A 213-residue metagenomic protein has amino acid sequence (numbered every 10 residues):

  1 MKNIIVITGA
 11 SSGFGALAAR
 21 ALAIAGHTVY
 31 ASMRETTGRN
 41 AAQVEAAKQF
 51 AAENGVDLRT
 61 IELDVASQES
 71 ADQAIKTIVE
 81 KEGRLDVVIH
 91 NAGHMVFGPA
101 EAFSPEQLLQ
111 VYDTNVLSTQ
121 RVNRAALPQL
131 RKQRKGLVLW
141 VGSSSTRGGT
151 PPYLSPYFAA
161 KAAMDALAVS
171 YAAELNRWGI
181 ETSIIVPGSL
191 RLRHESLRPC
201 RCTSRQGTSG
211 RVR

Functional and structural regions predicted by a protein language model:
K2-R34: Canonical Rossmann dinucleotide-binding motif of NAD(H)/NADP(H)-dependent dehydrogenases/reductases, specifically
N54-R59, K76-H90, V96: A glycine-rich helix->loop->beta "capping" turn within Rossmann-like NAD(P)(H)-dependent oxidoreductase domains
I61-Q73, P105: The beta1-alpha1 cofactor-binding region of Rossmann-like NAD(H)/NADP(H)-dependent oxidoreductases
A71-A74, I89, V122-A126, V141 (+1 more regions): Hydrophobic positions on the long internal alpha-helix of Rossmann-like NAD(P)-dependent oxidoreductase domains
P99-A100, Q107-L109: Substrate-binding pocket helix/loop in short-chain dehydrogenase/reductase
N123, A160-A163: Active-site helix of classical SDR
E181-R213: C-terminal beta-strand-loop-alpha-helix "lid" module of Rossmann-like NAD(P)-dependent dehydrogenases
